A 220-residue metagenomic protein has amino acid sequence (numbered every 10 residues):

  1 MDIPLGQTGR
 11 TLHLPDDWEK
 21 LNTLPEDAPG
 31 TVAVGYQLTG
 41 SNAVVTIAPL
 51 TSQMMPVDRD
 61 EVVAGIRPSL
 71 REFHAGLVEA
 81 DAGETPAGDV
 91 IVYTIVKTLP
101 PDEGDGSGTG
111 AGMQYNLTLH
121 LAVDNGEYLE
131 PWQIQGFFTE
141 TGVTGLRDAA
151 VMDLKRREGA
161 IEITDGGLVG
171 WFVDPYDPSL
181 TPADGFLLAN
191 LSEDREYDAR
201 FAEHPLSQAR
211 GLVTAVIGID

Functional and structural regions predicted by a protein language model:
D2-R71, D105-G108, M113-V123: Secretory pathway targeting signatures of secreted, lumenal, and periplasmic proteins
I3, L12, V32-Y36, A75-A82 (+4 more regions): Hydrophobic transmembrane signal anchors and adjacent membrane-proximal interface regions, especially in viral
W18-E19, I134-D220: Surface-exposed amphipathic alpha-helical segments
L50, S69, P101, Y176-S179 (+1 more regions): Generic low-complexity segments that are intrinsically disordered, proline-rich and/or Lys/Arg-biased
M55-V57, R71-E72, A80-T85, T139 (+2 more regions): Low-complexity, flexible helical/coil segments
D60-A64, P68, E72, G76 (+3 more regions): Polar/charged alpha-helical tracts
A64-W132, G136-G145: Signature of long, low-cysteine stretches enriched in small and polar/charged residues
